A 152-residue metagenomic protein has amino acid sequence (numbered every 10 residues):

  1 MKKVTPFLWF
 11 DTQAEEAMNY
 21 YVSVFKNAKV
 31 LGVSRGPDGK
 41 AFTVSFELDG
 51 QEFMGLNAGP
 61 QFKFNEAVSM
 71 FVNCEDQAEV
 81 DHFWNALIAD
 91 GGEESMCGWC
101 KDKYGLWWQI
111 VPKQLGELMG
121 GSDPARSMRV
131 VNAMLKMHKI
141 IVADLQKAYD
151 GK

Functional and structural regions predicted by a protein language model:
M1-T5, N65-S69: Short, solvent-exposed beta-strand edge segments and adjacent coil->beta transition regions
P6, Y21, F46, L87 (+2 more regions): Terminal peptide-recognition signature
L8-Q51: Core segments of cupin and vicinal oxygen chelate
A14-E15, K63, M70-L115, G121 (+2 more regions): Vicinal oxygen chelate
K29-L31, E52-M54, L106-Q114: Active-site-proximal beta-strands of protease catalytic cores
R126-K152: Acidic/histidine-enriched, glycine/proline-rich intrinsically disordered or flexible terminal extensions
